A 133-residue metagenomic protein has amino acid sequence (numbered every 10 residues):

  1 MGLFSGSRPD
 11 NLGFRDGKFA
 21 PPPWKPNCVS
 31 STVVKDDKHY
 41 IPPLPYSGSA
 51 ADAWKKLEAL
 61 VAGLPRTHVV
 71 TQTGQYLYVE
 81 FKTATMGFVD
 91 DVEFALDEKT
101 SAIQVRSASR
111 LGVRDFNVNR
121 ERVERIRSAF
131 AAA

Functional and structural regions predicted by a protein language model:
M1-A133: Ser/Thr-rich, low-complexity intrinsically disordered terminal regions
